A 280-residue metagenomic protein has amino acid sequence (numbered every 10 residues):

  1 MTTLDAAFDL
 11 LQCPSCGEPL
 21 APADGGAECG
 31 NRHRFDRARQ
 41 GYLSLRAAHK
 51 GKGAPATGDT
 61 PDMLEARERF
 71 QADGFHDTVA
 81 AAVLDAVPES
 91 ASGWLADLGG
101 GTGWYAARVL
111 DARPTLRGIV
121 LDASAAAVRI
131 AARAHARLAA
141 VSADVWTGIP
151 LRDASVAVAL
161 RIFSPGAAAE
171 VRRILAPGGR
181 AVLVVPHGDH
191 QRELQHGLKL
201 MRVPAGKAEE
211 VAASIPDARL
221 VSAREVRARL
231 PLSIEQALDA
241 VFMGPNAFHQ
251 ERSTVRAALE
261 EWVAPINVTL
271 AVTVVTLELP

Functional and structural regions predicted by a protein language model:
M1-A56: N-terminal auxiliary segments of SAM/dcSAM-dependent transferases
A7-D9, R224-P280: Conserved Class I S-adenosyl-L-methionine
K52-G53, T57-A82: Class I SAM-dependent methyltransferase Rossmann-like catalytic core, especially the SAM/SAH-binding loop
V83-A91, I149-P150: Glycine-rich helix-loop-beta junction characteristic of Rossmann-like nucleotide cofactor-binding loops
W94-D97, G101-G148: Class I SAM-dependent methyltransferase SAM/SAH-binding core
W146-V158: A short acidic, Gly/Pro-enriched loop at the edge of an enzyme's catalytic core that lines a small-molecule cofactor
G166-R180: A short glycine-rich, Lys/Arg-flanked "PGG" loop and its adjoining helix->strand segment in the class I
R180-E210: Conserved class I S-adenosyl-L-methionine
